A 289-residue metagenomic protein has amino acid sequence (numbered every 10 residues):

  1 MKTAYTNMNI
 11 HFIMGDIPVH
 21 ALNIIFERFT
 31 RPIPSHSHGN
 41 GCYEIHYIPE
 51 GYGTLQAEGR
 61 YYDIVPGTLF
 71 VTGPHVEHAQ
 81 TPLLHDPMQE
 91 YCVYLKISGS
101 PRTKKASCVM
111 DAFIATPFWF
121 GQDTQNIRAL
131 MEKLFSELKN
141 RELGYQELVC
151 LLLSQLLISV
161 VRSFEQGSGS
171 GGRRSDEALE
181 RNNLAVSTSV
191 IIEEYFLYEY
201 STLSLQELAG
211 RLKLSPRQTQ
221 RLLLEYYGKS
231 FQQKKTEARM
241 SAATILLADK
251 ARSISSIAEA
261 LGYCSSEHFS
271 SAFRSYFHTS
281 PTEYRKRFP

Functional and structural regions predicted by a protein language model:
M1-L69, L84, K104, D111 (+1 more regions): Generic protein-terminus/edge-of-domain signal
K2-N9, A260, S270-P289: …primarily DNA-binding HTH/wHTH and HhH modules…
K2-R28, V76-K139, I158-G171: A hydrophobic/aromatic-rich effector-binding and dimerization subdomain of bacterial HTH-type transcriptional regulators
P49, R128-E142, E193-Y200, T244-A248: Regular secondary-structure segments
G67, Q218-L223, Y227, H268-F269 (+1 more regions): Short hydrophobic/aromatic patch on the recognition helix
A115-Q122, L138-L148, V160-L212, E225-E237: Short, Lys/Arg-enriched, Trp-marked, Pro/Gly-tolerant hinge/linker segments that flank
V186, R221-L222, Q233, I245 (+2 more regions): DNA-binding alpha-helical recognition surfaces that contact promoter or target DNA
Q206, L224-E267, K286-P289: Terminal helix-turn-helix DNA-binding modules in bacterial transcription factors
